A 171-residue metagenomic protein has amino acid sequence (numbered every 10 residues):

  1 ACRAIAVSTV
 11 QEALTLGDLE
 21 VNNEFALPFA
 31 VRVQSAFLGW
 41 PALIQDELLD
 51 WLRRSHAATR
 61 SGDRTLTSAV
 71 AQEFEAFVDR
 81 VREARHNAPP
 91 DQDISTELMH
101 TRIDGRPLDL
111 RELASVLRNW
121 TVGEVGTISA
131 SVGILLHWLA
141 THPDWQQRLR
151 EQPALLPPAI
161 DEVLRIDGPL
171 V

Functional and structural regions predicted by a protein language model:
A1-V171: Cytochrome P450
